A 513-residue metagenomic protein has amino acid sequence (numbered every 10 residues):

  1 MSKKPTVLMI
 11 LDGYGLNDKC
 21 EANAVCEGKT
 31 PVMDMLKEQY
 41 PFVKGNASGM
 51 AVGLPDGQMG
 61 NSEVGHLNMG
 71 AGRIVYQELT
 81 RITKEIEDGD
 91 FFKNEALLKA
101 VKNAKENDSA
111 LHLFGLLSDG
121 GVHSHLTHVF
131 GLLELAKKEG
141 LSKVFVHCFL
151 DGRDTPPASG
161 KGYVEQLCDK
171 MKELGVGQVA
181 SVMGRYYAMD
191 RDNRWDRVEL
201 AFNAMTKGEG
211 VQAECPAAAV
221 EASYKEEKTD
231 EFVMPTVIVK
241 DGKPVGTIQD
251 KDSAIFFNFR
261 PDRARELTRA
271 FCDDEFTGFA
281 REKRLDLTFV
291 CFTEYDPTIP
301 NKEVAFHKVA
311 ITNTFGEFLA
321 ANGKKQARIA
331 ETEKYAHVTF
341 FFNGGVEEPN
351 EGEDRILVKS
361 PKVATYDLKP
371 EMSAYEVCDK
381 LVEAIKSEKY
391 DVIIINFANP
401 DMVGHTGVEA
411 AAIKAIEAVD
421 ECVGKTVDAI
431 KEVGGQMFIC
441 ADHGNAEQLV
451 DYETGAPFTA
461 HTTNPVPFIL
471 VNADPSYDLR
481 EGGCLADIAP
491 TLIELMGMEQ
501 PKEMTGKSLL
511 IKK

Functional and structural regions predicted by a protein language model:
M1-K513: Feature captures the catalytic ectodomains and active-site-proximal regions of enzymes that hydrolyze or transfer
